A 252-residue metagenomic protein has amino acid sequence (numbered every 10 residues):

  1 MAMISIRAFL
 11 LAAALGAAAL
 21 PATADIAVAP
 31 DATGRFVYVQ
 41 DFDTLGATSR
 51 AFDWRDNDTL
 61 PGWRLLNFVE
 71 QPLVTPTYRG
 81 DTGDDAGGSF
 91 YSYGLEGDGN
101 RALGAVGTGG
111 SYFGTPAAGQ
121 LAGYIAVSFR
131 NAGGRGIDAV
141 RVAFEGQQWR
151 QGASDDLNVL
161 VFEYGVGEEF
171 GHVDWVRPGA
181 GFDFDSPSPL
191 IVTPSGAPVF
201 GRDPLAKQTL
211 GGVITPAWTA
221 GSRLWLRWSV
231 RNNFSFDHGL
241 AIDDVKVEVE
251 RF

Functional and structural regions predicted by a protein language model:
M1-S5: N-terminal secretory signal peptides that target proteins for export/translocation
A8-A18: Bacterial N-terminal signal peptides
A19-T23: N-terminal signal peptide c-region/cleavage motif recognized by signal peptidases
I26-N57: GGW-centered surface loops in extracellular recognition modules
V28-P30, G34, F42, P72 (+6 more regions): Terminal, low-complexity interaction segments
P61-N67, N158-E169: Extended low-complexity, serine/threonine- and proline-enriched intrinsically disordered segments
P61-R135, L240: Surface-exposed, low-complexity/disordered Ser/Thr/Gly/Pro/Asn-rich loops and linkers
